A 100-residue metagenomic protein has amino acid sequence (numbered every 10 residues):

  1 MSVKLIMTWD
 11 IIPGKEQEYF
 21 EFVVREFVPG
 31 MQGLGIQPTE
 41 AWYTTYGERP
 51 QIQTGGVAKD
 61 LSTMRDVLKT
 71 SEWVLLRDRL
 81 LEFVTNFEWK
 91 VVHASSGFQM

Functional and structural regions predicted by a protein language model:
V3-D10: Active-site-flanking beta-strand signature of metal-NTP-handling nucleotidyl enzymes and homologous cyclase-like
D10-F22: Short, surface-exposed ligand-recognition loops at beta-strand->loop->(often short) alpha-helix junctions that present
K15, S62-M64, G97: Residue-level signal for secondary-structure boundary sites
V24-T39, V57-V92: An amphipathic, aromatic/His-enriched active-site/gating alpha helix that lines ligand/cofactor pockets
A41-T44: Short, solvent-exposed loop/turn elements at beta->coil junctions and helix N-caps that rim active or binding pockets
Y46-P50: Short acidic/glycine-enriched loop/turn segments that link adjacent beta-strands
V92-M100: Short, low-order "capping/linker" segments at domain edges
